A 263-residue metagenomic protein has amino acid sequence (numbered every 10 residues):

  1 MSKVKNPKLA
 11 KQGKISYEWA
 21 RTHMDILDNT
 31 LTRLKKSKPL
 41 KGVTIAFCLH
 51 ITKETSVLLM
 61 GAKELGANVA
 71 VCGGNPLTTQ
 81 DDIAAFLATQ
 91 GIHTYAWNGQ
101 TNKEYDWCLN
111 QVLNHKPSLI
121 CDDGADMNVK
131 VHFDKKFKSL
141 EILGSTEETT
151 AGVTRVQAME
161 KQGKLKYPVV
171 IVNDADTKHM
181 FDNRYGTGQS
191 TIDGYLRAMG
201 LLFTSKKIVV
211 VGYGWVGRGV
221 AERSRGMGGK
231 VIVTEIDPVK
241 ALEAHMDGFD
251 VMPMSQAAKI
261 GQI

Functional and structural regions predicted by a protein language model:
S2-L40, V71-K206: Glycine/serine-rich phosphate-binding loop and adjoining beta1-alpha1 elements at the start of nucleotide-handling
P7, I45, A244: Short, conserved catalytic/metal-binding motifs centered on acidic residues
K11, L40, T44, V210-W215: Short glycine/serine/threonine-biased micro-segments
T44, L59-T78: Active-site cofactor/substrate anionic-group-binding motifs, chiefly glycine- and Lys/Arg-rich phosphate-binding loops
F47-T55, N75-T79, A125-M127, W215-V216: Gly/Ser/Thr-rich loops at beta-strand to alpha-helix junctions that form or flank small-molecule/cofactor-binding
L49-A67, D182, G186-I260: Glycine-rich phosphate/diphosphate-binding loop of Rossmann-like nucleotide-binding domains
